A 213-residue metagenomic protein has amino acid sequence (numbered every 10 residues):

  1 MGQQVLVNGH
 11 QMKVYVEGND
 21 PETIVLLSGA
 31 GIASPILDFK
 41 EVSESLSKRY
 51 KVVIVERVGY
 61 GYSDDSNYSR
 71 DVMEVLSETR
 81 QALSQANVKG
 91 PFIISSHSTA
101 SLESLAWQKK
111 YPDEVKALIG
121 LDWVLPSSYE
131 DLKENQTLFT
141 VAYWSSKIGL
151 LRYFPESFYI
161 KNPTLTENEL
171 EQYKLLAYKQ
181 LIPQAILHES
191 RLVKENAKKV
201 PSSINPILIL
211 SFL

Functional and structural regions predicted by a protein language model:
M1-V5: N-terminal membrane-anchoring alpha-helices
V7-E17: A short loop-to-beta-strand scaffold at the N-terminal edge of the catalytic core in hydrolase folds
V16-Y62: Conserved HGGG/HGGXW glycine-rich cap/lid loop of the alpha/beta-hydrolase fold
I36-D38, S63-S69, E130: Conserved catalytic-core motifs of eukaryotic protein kinase domains, centered on the activation segment
I54-S95, Y111: Active-site loop/oxyanion-hole signature of alpha/beta-hydrolase fold enzymes
G90-L132: Conserved hydrolase catalytic core segment
V124-R152: A catalytic-pocket lid/entrance helix-loop region that shapes and gates access to the active site across common
L165-L213: Conserved serine/cysteine hydrolase catalytic core
